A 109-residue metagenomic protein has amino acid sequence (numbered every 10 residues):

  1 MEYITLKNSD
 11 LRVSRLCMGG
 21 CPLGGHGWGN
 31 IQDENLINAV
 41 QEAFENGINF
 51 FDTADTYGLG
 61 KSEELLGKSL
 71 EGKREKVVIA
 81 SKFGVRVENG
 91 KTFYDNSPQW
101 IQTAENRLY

Functional and structural regions predicted by a protein language model:
M1-V78, V87: N-terminal binding-site loop/beta-alpha segment at the start of enzyme catalytic domains that lines or forms
F83-V85: Active-site PLP-lysine loop of aminotransferase-like
T92-Y109: Glycine/proline-rich, positively charged, aromatic-decorated active-site loop/lid region on the catalytic face
